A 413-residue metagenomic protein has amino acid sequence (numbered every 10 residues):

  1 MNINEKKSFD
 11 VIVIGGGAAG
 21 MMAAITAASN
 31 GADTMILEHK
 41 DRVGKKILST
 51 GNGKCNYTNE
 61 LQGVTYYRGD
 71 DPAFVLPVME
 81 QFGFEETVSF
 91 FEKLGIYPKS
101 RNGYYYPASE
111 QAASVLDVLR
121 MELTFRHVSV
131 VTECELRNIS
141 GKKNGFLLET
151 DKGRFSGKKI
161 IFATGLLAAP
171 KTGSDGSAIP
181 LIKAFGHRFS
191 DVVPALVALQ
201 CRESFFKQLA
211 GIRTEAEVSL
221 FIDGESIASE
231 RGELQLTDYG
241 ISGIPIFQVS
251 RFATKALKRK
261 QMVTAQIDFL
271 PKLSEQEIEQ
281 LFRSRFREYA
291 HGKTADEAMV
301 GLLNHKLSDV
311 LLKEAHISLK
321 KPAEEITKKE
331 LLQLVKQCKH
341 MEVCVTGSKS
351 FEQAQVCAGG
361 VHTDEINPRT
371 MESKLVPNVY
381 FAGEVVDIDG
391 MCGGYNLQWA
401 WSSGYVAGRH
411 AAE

Functional and structural regions predicted by a protein language model:
N4-A19: Beta1/beta-strand and adjacent pyrophosphate-binding region of the FAD-binding site in flavoprotein oxidoreductases
I12, A28-N52: Glycine-rich FAD pyrophosphate-binding loop
I12-I14, L136, R154-K171, I182-K183 (+2 more regions): Short hydrophobic core segments
D41-V43, L48-S49, Y57-V64, Y97 (+2 more regions): An anion/pyrophosphate-binding glycine-rich loop and adjacent beta-alpha core in soluble alpha-beta enzymes
N52-N102: Glycine-rich active-site loop/strand segments that organize a redox cofactor
Q81-K159: Feature captures the FAD/FMN-dependent oxidoreductase FAD-binding
V131-T132, D309-D389: A glycine-rich dinucleotide-binding beta-alpha-beta segment and adjacent secondary-structure elements that constitute
K159-F205: Glycine-rich loop(s) and the adjacent beta-strand/alpha-helix scaffold that form part
